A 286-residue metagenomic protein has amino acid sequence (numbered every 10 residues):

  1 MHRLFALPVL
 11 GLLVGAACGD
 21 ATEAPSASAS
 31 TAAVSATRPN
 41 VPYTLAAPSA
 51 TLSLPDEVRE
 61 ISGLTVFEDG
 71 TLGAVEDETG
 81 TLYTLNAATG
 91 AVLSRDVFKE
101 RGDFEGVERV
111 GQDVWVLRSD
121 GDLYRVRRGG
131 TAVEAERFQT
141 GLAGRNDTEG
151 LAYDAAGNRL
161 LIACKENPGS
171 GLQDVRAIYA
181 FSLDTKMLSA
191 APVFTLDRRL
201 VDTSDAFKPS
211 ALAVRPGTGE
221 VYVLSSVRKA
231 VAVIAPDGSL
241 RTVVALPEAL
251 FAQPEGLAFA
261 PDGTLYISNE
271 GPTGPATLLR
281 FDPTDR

Functional and structural regions predicted by a protein language model:
M1-L4, L64: Positively charged n-region of N-terminal signal peptides that target proteins for export
A6-G15: Bacterial N-terminal signal peptides
C18-R286: Sequence/structural signature of beta-propeller domains
